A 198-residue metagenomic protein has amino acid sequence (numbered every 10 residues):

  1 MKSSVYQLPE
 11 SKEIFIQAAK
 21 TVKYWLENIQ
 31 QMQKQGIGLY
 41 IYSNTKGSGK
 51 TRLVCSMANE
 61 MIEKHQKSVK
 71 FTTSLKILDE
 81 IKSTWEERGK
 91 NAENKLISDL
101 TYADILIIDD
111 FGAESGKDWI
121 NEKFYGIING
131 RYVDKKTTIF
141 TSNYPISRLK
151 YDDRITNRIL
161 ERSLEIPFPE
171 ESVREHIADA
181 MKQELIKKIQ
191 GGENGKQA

Functional and structural regions predicted by a protein language model:
M1-E27: Charged, amphipathic alpha-helical linker segments immediately N-terminal to NTP-binding catalytic cores
E13-V22, N44-S48, A58, I62-Y102: Short glycine-rich substrate-engagement loop in P-loop NTPases that contacts/grips substrate
A19-Q31, A178-L185: Short, surface-exposed polybasic-and-hydrophobic patches located at secondary-structure transitions
Q31-Q33, E63-K64, S98-T101, N129-D134 (+1 more regions): Conserved catalytic network of the ASCE P-loop NTPase/AAA+ motor domain
Q31-V54: Walker A/P-loop nucleotide-binding motif
K67-S68, Y102-I105, D134-F140: Loop/turn-to-beta-strand initiation segments
D79-E80, T84, A113-A198: Replace "adjacent to P-loop NTPase cores in ATP/GTP-dependent enzymes" with "adjacent to NTP-binding cores
